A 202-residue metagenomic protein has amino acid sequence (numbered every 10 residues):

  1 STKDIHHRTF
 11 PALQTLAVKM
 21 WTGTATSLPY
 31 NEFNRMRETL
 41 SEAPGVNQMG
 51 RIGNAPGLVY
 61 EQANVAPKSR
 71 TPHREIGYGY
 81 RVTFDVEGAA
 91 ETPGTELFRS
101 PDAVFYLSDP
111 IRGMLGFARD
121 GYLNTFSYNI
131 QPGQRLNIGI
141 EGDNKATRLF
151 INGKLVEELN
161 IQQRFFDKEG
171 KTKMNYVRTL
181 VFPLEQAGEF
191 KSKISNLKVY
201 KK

Functional and structural regions predicted by a protein language model:
S1-A63: Flexible, acidic glycine-rich loops studded with aromatic residues
G57-G116, V199-K202: Extracellular glycan-recognition modules
S69-H73, N124-I130, K168-G170, P183-E185: Beta-strand-rich interaction surfaces with strong enrichment in secreted/lumenal proteins
V82-F84, Q134-I151: Short tryptophan-centered beta-strand motifs in secreted/extracellular beta-sheet-rich domains of glycan-recognition
F105, L123-N124, V156-E157: Short, isolated positions in well-ordered beta-strands
G116-N137: Short, aromatic/His-centered strand-loop micro-motif at the edge of beta-sheets
D120, F150-K154: Short strand-turn-strand beta-turns centered on an Asx-Gly dipeptide
E158-N196: Flexible glycan-contacting loops in extracellular carbohydrate-active proteins
